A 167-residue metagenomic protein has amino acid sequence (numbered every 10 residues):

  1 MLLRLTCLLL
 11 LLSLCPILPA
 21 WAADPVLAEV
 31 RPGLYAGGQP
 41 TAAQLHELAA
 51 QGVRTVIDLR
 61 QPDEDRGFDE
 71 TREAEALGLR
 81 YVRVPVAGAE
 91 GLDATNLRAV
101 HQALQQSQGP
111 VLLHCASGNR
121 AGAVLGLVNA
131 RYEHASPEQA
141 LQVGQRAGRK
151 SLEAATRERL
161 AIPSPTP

Functional and structural regions predicted by a protein language model:
L5-I17: Bacterial N-terminal signal peptides
L11-L12, G118, G144: Glycine-centered small-residue hotspots that permit tight backbone geometry or close packing
P19-V111, G126-P167: Cys-dependent protein tyrosine phosphatase-like superfamily
L112-G122: A phosphate-binding catalytic loop at a beta-strand-loop-alpha-helix junction that coordinates phosphoryl groups
